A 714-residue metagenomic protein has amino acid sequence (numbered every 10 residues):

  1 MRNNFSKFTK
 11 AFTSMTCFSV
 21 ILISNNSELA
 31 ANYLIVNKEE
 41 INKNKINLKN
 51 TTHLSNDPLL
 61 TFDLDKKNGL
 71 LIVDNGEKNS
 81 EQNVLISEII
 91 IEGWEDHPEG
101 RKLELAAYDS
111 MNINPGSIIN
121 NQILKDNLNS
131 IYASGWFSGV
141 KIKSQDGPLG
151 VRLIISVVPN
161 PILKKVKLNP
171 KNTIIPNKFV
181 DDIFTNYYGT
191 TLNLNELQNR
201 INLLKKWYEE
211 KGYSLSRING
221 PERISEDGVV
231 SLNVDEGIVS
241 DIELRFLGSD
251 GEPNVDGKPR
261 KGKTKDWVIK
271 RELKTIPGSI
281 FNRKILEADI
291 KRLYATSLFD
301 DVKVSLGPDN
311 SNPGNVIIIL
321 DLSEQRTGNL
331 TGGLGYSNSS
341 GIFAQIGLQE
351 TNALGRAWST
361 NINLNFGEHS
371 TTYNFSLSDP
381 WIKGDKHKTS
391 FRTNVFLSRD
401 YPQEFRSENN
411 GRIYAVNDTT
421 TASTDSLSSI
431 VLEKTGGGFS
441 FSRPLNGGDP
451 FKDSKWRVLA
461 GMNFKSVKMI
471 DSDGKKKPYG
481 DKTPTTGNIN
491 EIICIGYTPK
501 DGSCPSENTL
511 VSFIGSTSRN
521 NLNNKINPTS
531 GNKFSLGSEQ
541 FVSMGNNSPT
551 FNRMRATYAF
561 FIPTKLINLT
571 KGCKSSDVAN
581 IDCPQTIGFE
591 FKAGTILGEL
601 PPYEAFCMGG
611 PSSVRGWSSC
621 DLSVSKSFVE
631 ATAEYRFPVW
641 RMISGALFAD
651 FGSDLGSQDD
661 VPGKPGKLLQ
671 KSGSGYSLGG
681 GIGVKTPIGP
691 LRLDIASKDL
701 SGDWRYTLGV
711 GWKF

Functional and structural regions predicted by a protein language model:
R2, S6-N32: Classical Sec-dependent N-terminal signal peptides that target proteins to the secretory pathway
R2-N4, A30-N338, I342, G347 (+6 more regions): Periplasmic polypeptide-binding modules associated with outer-membrane biogenesis and secretion
H97, G116, S138, I162 (+22 more regions): Short beta-strands and strand-coil junctions in structured, solvent-facing domains, enriched
N169, T173-D181, K205, R217 (+7 more regions): Gram-negative/organellar outer-membrane beta-barrel architecture
G328-S340, S657-S674: Small/polar, glycine/serine/threonine/aspartate-rich low-complexity segments that form flexible
L348, L377, Y558, F591 (+5 more regions): Hydrophobic, well-ordered secondary-structure elements that form the walls of internal hydrophobic environments
K475-S657, P662-K664: C-terminal outer-membrane beta-barrel translocator/porin domains of Gram-negative envelope proteins and their
D660-F714: C-terminal beta-signal and terminal closure region of outer-membrane beta-barrel proteins
